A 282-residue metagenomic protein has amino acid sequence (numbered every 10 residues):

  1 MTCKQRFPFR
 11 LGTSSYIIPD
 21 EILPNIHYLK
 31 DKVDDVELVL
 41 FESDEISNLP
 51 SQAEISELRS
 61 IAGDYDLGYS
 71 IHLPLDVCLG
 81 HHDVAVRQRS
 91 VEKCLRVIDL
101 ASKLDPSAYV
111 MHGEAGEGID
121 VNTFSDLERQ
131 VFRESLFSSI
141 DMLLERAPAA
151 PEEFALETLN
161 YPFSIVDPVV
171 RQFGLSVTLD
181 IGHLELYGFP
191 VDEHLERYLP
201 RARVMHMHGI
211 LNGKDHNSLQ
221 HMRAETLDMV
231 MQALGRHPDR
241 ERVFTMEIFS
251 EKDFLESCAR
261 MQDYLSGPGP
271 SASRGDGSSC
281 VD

Functional and structural regions predicted by a protein language model:
M1-L73, V77-R96, P268-D282: N-terminal pre-domain/capping segments
T2-F7, P24, G80, V166-S176 (+1 more regions): Histidine-acidic metal/acid-base catalytic patches
F9-S15, V36-L38, Y69-L73, Y109-M111 (+4 more regions): Hydrophobic faces of well-ordered beta-strands that scaffold small-molecule active sites in alpha/beta enzyme cores
S14-I18, V39-S43, P74-D76, E114-G116 (+4 more regions): Active-site beta-loop-alpha junctions enriched in small/polar residues
N25-V33, P50-S70, D99-L104, E145-A149 (+4 more regions): Acidic (Asp/Glu)-rich catalytic clusters
I46-L49, A155-T158, G182-F189: Active-site glycine- and acidic-residue-rich loops that bind and position anionic ligands or nucleotide-like cofactors
P50-E57, R87-L95, R129, R133 (+3 more regions): Charged helix-capping and loop-helix junction motifs
H82-S176: Active-site acidic/histidine proton-transfer and metal-coordination neighborhood in alpha/beta enzyme cores
